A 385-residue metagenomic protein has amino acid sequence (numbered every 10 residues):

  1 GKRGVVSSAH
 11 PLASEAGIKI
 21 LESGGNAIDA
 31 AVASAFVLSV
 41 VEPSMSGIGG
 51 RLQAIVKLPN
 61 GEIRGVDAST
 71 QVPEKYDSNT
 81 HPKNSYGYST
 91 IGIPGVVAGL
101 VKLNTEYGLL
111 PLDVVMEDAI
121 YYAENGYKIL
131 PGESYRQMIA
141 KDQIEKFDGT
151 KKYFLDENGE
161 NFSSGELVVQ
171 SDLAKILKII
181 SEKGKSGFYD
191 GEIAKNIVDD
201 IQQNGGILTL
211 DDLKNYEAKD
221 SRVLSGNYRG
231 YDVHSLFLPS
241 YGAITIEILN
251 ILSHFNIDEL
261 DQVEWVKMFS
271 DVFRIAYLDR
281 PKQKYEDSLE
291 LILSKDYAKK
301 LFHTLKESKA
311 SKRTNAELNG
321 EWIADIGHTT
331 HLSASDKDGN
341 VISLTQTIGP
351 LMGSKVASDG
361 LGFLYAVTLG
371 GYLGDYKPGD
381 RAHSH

Functional and structural regions predicted by a protein language model:
G1-E15, K19, G25-G184, F188-D190 (+2 more regions): Noncatalytic scaffold domains of N-terminal-nucleophile
K2-G4, R51-Q53, S221-V223, T245 (+3 more regions): Short glycine-rich loop/turn motifs
I28, L109-V114, F188-D190, I207-L210 (+4 more regions): Acidic/polar loop patches that form or flank catalytic/metal-binding clefts of enzymes that bind anionic ligands
V40-G47, I55-K57, R64, L208-T209 (+1 more regions): Active-site rim segments in enzyme catalytic domains, especially the processed small/beta chain of N-terminal
Y216, V223-L224, S333-A334, S384-H385: Extended alpha-helical targeting/anchoring segments, especially N-terminal organellar/secretory targeting helices
H234-G242, T329-S333, T345-V356: Glycine-rich phosphate/pyrophosphate-binding beta-alpha loops
I257-T347, L361: Internal maturation/activation junctions in enzymes
